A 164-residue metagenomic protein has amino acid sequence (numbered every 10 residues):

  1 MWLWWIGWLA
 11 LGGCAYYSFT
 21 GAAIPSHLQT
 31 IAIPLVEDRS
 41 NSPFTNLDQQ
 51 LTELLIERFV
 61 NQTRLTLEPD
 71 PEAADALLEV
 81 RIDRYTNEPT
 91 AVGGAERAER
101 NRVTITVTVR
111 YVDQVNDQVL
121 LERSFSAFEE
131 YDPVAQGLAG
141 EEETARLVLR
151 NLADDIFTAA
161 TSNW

Functional and structural regions predicted by a protein language model:
M1-I6: Bacterial N-terminal signal peptides that target proteins for export
W8, C14-R64, P69, N87 (+2 more regions): A structural "domain/chain start" motif
F19, N61-T63, E72-L120, F128-G140 (+1 more regions): Surface-exposed short loop/turn segments
E37-T45, A135-A145: Second-shell loop/turn segments in exported
E141-W164: Compositionally biased, intrinsically disordered linkers/stalks adjacent to structured regions
